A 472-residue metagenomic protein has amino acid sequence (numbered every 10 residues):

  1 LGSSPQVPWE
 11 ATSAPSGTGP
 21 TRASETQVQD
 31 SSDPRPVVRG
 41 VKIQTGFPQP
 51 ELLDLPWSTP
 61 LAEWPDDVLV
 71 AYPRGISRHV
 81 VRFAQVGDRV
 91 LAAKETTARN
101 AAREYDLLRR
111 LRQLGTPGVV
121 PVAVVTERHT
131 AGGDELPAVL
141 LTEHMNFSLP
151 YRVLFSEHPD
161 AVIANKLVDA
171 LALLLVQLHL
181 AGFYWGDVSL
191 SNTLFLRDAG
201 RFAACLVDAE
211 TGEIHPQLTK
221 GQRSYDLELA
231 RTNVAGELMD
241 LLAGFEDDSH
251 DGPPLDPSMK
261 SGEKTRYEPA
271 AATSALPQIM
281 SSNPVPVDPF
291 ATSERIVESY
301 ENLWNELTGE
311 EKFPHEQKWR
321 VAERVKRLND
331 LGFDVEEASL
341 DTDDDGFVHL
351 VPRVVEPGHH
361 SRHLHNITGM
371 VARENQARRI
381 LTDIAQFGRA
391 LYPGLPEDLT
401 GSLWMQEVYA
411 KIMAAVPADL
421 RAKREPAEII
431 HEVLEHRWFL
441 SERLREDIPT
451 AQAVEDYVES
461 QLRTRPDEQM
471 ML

Functional and structural regions predicted by a protein language model:
G2, G17-G19, G262: Residue-identity detector for glycine
V28-L69: Juxta-kinase regulatory segment immediately upstream of eukaryotic protein kinase catalytic domains
L52-V153, H158-A161, N165, A170-W185 (+1 more regions): Conserved ATP-binding subdomain of kinase catalytic cores across diverse folds
R128, F195-R197: Short, low-complexity Ser/Thr-rich regulatory SLiMs
V188, T193-F195: Hydrophobic residue at the +6 position relative to the catalytic HRD Asp in the kinase catalytic loop
F202-T308, K312: C-lobe/activation-segment region of protein kinase-like
S261-H431, Q469: Phosphate/pyrophosphate-binding loops and the adjoining catalytic core of nucleotide-dependent enzymes
